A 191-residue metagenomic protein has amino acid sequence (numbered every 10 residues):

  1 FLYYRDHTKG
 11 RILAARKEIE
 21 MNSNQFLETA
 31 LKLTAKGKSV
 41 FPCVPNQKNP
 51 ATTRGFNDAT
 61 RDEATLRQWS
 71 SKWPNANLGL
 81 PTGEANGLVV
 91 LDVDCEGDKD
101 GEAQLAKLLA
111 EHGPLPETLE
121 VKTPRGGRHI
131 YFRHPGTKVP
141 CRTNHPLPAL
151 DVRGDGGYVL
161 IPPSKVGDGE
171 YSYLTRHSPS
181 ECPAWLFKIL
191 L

Functional and structural regions predicted by a protein language model:
Y3-L191: Conserved phosphate/metal-binding and DNA-contacting active-site motifs used in DNA phosphodiester-bond processing
